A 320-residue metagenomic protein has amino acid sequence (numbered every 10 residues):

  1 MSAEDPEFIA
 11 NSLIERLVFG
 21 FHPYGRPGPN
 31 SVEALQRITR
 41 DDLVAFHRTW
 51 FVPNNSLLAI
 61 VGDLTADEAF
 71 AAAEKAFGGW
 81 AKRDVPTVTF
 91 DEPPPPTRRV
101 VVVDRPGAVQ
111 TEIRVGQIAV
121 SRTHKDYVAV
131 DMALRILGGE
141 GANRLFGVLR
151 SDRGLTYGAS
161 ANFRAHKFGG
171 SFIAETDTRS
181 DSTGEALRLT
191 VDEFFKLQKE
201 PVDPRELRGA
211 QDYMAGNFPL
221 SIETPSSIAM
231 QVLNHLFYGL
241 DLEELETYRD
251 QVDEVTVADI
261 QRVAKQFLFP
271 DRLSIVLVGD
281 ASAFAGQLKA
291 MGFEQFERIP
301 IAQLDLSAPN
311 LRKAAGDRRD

Functional and structural regions predicted by a protein language model:
M1-S2, E92-D104, D212-S221: Short, conserved secondary-structure transition motifs
A3-E7, A71, T123-Y127, T183-A186 (+1 more regions): Solvent-exposed, non-transmembrane alpha-helical starts
P6-E33, N55-V61, Q110-S121, F146-V257 (+3 more regions): M16 family metallopeptidases and their MPP-like homologs
G20, L57-S121, L277-G316: An aromatic/glycine/proline-enriched structural segment found at the starts of mature extracellular/organellar domains
A69, L145, A186, V263 (+1 more regions): Hydrophobic side chains in well-ordered alpha-helices
V115, H124-L137, R144-G147: Active/ligand-binding-proximal structured segments within catalytic/core domains that scaffold catalytic residues
